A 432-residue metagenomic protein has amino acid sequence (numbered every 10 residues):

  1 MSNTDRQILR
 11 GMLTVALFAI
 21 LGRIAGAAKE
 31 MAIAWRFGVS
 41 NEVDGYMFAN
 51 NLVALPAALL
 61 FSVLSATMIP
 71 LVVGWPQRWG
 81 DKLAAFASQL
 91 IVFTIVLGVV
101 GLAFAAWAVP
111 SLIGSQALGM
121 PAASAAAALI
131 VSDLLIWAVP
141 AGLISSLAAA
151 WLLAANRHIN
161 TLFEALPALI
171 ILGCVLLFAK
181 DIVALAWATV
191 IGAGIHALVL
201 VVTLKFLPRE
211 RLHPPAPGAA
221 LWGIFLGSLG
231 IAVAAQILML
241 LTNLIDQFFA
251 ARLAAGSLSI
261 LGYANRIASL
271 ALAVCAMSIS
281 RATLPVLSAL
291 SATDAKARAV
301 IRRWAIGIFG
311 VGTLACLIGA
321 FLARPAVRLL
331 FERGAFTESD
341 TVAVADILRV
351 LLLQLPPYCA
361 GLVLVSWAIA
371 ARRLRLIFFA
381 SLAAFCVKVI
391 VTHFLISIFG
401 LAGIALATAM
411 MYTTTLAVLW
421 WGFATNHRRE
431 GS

Functional and structural regions predicted by a protein language model:
M1-L9, V201-M239, T425-S432: Interhelical loop/hinge segments that connect adjacent transmembrane helices in multipass membrane
Q7-T67, G227-A250: Signature of the first transmembrane helix
L9-L13, M47, M68, G80-V96 (+5 more regions): Interfacial transmembrane-helix starts/ends
A16-F18, W137, A148-C174, L353 (+3 more regions): Alpha-helical transmembrane segments of multi-pass membrane transporters/permeases
A34-A54, A126-A127, I224, S228 (+2 more regions): Interfacial/gating helices of multi-pass transporter permease domains
S62-R78, A276-T293, V365: Helix-loop junctions and terminal segments of transmembrane helices in multi-pass membrane transport/translocation
P110-L134, L322-L355: Interfacial segments at transmembrane-helix termini and the short loops linking adjacent helices
F163-L207, A383-V387, L401-F423: Hydrophobic alpha-helical transmembrane segments
